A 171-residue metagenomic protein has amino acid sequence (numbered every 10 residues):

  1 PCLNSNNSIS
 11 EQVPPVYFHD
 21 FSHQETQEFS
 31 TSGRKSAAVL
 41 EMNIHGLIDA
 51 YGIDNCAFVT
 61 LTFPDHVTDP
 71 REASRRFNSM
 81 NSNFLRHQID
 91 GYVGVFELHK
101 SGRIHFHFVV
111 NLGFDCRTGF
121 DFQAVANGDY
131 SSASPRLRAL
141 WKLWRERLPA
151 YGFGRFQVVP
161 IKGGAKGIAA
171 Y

Functional and structural regions predicted by a protein language model:
P1-G46, I53: DNA replication initiation on ssDNA origins
P1-V16, I44, V59, G91-Y92 (+2 more regions): Generic preference for hydrophobic/aromatic residues in regular secondary structure cores
S8, T68-E72, R117, G164-G167: Alpha-helix capping and helix-coil boundary motifs
S10-P14, S22, I44, F77 (+6 more regions): Short linear sequence motifs
V16-H19, L61, S82, G94 (+2 more regions): Short non-domain terminal segments
S30-S101: Signature for HUH/AEP ssDNA processing cores
G91, H99-I104, V110-Y171: Conserved His + Asp/Glu catalytic blocks
